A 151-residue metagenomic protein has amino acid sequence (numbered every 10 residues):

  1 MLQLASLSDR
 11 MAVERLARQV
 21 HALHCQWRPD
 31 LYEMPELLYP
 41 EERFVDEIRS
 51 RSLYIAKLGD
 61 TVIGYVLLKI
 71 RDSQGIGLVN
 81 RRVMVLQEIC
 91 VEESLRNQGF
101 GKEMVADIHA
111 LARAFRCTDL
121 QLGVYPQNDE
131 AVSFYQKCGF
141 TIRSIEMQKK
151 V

Functional and structural regions predicted by a protein language model:
M1-L16: A short beta-loop-alpha structural element at the N-terminal edge of CoA-dependent acyl/N-acetyltransferase catalytic
H21-R43: Conserved GNAT-fold acetyl-CoA-binding loop/helix
E42-I55, V85: A short helix-loop-beta-strand connector motif used in the catalytic cores of GNAT acetyltransferases and, in some
I55, T61-I70, V85, C90: Conserved beta-strand in the GNAT
V79-E93, G123, Q148: Conserved acetyl-CoA binding element of GNAT-fold acetyltransferases
L95, G99-D107: Conserved acetyl-CoA pyrophosphate-binding loop and the N-cap/start of the following alpha-helix in GNAT-like
K102, A114, P126-S144: Conserved active-site alpha-helix within GNAT-family acetyltransferase domains
D107, T118-A131, Q148-V151: Conserved beta-strand-loop-alpha-helix junction that forms the acyl-donor binding cleft
